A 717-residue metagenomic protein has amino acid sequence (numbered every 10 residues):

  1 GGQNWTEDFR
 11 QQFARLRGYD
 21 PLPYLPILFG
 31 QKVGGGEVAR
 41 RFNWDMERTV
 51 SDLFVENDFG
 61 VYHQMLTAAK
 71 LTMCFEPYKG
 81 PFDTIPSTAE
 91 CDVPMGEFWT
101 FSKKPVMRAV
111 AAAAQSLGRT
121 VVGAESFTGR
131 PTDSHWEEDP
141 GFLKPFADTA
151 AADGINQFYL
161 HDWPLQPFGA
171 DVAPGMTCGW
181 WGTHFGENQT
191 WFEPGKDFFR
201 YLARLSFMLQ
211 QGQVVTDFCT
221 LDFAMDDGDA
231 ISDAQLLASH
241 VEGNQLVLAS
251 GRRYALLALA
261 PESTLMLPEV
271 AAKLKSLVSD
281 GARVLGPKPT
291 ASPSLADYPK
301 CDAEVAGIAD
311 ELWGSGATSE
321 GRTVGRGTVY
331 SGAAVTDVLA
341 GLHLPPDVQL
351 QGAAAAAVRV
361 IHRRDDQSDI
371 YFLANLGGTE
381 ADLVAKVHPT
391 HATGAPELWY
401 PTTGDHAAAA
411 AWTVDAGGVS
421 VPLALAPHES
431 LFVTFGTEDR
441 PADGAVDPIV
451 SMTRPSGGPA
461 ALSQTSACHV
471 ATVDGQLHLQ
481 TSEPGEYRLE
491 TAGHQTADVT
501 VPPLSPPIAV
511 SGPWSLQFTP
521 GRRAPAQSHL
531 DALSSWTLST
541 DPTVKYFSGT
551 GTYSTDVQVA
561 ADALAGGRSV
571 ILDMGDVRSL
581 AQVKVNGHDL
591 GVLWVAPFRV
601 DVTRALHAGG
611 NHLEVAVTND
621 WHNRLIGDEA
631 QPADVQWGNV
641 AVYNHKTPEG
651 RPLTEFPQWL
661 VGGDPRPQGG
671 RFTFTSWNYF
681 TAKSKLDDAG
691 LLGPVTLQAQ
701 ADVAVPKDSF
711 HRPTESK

Functional and structural regions predicted by a protein language model:
G2-T550, Q558-A565, L590, V602 (+1 more regions): Carbohydrate-binding surfaces of carbohydrate-active enzymes
L431-T437, T555, L613-N619: Short, hydrophobic/aromatic-enriched beta-strand segments in well-ordered soluble domains
R440-S463, A497-P506, V510, N619-G693: Glycine/proline-rich low-complexity spacer/linker segments in large multi-domain proteins
V510, G551-Y553, V570, L691: Hydrophobic core residues within well-ordered beta-strands of beta-rich domains
V557-V559, A563-N586, L593-W594, L606 (+2 more regions): Aromatic-lined ligand-binding clefts that engage carbohydrates, nucleic acids, or primary amines
P706-K717: Basic/polar N-terminal segments that are highly enriched at the extreme N-terminus, encompassing both cleavable
